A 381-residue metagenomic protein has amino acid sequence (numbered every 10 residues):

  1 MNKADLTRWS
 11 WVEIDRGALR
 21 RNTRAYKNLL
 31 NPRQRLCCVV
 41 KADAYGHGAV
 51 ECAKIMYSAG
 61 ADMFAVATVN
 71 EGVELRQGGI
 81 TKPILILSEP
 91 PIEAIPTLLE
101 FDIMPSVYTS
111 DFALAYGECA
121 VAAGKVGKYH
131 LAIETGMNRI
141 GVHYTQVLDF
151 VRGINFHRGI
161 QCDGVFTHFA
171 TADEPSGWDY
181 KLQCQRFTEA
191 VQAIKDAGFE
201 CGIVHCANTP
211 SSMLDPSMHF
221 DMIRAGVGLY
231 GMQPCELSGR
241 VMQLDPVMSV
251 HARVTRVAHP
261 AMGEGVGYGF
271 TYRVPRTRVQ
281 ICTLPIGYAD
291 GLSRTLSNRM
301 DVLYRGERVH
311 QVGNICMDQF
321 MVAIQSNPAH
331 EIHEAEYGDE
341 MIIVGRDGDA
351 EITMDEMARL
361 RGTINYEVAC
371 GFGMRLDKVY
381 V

Functional and structural regions predicted by a protein language model:
N2-R16, R20, N28, N70-E71 (+5 more regions): Active-site anion/phosphate-binding pocket segments in diverse small-molecule metabolic enzymes
K3-L6, S10-R21, P32-H205: Active-site-proximal beta-alpha core segment in soluble small-molecule metabolic enzymes
